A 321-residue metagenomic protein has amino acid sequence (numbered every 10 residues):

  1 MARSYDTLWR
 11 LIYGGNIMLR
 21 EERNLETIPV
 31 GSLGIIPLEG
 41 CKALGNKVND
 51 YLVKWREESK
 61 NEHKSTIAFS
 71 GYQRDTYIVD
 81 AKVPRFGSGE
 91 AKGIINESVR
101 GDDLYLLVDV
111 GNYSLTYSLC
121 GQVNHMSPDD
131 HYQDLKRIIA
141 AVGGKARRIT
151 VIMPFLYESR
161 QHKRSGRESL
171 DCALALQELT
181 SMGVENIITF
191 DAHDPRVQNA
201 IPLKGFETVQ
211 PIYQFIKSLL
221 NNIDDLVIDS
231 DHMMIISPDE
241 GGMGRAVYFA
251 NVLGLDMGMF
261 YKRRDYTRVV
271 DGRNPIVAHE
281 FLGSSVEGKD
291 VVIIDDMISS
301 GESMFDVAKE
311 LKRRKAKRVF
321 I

Functional and structural regions predicted by a protein language model:
M1-I321: PRPP-associated nucleotide enzymes
